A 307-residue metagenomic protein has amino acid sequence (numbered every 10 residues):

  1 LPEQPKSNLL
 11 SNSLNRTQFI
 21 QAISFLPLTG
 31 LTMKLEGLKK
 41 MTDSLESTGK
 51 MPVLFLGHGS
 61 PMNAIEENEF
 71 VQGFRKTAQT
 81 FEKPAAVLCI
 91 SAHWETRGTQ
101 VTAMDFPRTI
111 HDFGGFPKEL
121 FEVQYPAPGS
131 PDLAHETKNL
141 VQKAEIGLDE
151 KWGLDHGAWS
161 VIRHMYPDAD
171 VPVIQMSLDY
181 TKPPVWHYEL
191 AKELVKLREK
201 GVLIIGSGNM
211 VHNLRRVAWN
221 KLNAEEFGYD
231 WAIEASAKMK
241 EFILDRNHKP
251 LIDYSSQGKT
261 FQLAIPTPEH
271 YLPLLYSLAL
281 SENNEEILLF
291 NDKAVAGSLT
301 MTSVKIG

Functional and structural regions predicted by a protein language model:
L1-L14: N-terminal secretory signal peptides
N15-M33: N-terminal export leaders
G37-E145: A short aromatic-anchored loop/beta-hairpin motif
P52-L56, A86-S91, M176, L197-M210 (+1 more regions): Beta-strand elements within well-structured catalytic alpha/beta cores of enzymes that handle phosphate/sulfate esters
L54-F55, D112-E119, Y166-Q175, I252: Short, basic/glycine-rich phosphate-binding loops at helix/coil junctions that contact nucleotide phosphates
F70-T80, V185-K200: Long, well-ordered alpha-helical scaffolding segments within enzyme catalytic domains, especially pronounced
L133-Y188, E193: Internal, conserved structured core segments that host functional sites
P172, K182, V195-L203, H212-G307: Surface-exposed, charge/polar-rich loops and edge strands
